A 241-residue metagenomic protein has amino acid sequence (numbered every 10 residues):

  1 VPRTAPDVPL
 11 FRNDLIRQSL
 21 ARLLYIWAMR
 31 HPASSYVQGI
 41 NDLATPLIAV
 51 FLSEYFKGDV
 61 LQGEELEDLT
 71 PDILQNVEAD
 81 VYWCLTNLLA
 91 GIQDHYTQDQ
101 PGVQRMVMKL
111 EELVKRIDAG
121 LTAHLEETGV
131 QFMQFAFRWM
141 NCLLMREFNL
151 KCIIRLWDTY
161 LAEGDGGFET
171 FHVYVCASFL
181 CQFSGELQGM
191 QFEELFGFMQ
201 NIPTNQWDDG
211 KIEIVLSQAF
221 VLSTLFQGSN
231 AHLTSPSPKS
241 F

Functional and structural regions predicted by a protein language model:
V1-F241: Helix-rich, well-folded core regions that mediate interactions or catalysis
